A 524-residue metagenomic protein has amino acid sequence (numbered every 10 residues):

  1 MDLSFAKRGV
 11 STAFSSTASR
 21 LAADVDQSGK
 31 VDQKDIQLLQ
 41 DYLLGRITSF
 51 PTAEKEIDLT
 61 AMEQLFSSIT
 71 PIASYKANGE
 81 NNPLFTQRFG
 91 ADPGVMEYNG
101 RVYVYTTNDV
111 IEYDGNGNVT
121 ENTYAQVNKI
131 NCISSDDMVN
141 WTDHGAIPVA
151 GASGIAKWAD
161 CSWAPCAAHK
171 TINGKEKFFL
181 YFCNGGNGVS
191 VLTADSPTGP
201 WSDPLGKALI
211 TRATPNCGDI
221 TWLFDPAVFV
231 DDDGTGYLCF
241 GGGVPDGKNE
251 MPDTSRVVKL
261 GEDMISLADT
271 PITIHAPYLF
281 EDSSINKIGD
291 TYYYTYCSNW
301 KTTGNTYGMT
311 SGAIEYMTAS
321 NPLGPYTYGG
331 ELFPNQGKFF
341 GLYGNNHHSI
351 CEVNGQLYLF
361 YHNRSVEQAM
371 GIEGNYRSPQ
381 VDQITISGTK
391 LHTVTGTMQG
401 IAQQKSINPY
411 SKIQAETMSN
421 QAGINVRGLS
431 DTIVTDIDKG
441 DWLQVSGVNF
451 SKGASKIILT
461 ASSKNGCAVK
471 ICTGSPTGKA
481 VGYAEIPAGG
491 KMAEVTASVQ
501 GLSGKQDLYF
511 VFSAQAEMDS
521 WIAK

Functional and structural regions predicted by a protein language model:
M1-T60: Cellulosome-associated attachment modules in secreted, modular CAZymes
D58-K524: Carbohydrate-active catalytic/glycan-binding domains of CAZyme proteins, especially the secreted or lumenal ectodomains
